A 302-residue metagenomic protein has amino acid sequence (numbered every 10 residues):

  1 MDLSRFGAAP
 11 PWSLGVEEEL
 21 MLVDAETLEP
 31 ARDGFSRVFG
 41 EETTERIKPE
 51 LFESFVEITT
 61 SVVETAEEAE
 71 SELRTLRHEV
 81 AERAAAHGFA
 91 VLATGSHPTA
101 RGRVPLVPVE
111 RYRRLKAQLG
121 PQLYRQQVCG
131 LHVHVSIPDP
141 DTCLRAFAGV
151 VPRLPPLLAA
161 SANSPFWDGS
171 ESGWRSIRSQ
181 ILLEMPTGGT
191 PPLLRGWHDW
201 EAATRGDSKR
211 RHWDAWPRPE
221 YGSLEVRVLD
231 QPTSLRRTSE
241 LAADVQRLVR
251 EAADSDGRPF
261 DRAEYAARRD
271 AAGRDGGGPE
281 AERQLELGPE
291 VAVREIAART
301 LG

Functional and structural regions predicted by a protein language model:
M1-F89, R111, L115, L182-G302: C-terminal accessory/tail domains of diverse enzymes
D33-G34, R103-V107: Short acidic, glycine/serine/threonine-rich loops at helix termini
G88-P105: Short, glycine/charge-rich beta-strand/loop segments that flank catalytic centers and engage negatively charged groups
T94, P98, E110-L131, V135-P192: Metal-dependent DNA replication initiation modules
